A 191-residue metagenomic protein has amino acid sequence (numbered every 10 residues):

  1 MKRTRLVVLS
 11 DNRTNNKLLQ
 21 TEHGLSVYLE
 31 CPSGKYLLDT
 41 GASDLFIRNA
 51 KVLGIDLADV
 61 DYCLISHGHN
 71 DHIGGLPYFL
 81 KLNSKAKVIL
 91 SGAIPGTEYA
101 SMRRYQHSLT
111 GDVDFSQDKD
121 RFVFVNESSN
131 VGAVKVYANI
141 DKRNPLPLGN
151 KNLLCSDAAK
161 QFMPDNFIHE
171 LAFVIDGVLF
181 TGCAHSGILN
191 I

Functional and structural regions predicted by a protein language model:
M1-R3, S33, D59-V60, K85: A general structural motif
M1-T14, K151-A159: Short Pro/Gly-enriched beta-strand edge/turn motifs at strand-loop
T4-V52, D165-T181: Conserved beta-strand hairpin/beta-sheet module of binuclear metal-dependent hydrolase folds, prominently
R13-N16, L45, R143-L146, S186-G187: Short, acidic Gly/Pro/Ser/Thr-rich loop/turn segments
L45-G96: Active-site metal-binding motif and surrounding structural segment of the metallo-beta-lactamase
H69-H72, K87, N166-I191: Cap/insert and terminal regions of metallo-dependent hydrolase folds
I94-E170: Metallo-beta-lactamase
